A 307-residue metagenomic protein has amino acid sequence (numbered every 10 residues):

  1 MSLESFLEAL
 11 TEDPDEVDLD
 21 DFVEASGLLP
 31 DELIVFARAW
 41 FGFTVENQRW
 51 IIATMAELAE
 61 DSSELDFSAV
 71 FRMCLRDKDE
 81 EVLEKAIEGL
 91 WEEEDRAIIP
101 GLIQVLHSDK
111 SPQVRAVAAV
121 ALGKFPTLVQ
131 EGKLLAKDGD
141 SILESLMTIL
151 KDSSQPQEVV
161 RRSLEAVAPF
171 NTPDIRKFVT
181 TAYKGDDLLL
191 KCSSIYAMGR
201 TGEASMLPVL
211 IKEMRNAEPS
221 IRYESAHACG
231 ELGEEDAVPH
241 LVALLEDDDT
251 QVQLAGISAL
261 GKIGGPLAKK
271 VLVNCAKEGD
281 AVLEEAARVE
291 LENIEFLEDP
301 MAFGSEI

Functional and structural regions predicted by a protein language model:
M1-S5, L28-W40, D61-R76, D95-S108 (+6 more regions): Amphipathic alpha-helical scaffolding segments comprising HEAT/armadillo-like alpha-solenoid repeats
F6-D15, F41, V45-A53, R76 (+1 more regions): HEAT-repeat alpha-solenoid elements in large eukaryotic scaffold proteins
D15-E16, V45-R49, E80-E81, R96 (+10 more regions): Alpha-helix N-cap/helix-start positions at coil->helix boundaries
E16-D20, R49-A53, A69, E84-K85 (+9 more regions): Alpha-solenoid HEAT/ARM repeat scaffold
I51, M55, D95, A121-T127 (+2 more regions): Hydrophobic residues within the alpha-helices of tandem HEAT/HEAT-like
A53, E88, Q104, V120 (+6 more regions): Residue-level signature of alpha-solenoid helical repeat scaffolds
A56, W91, G123-T127, A168 (+4 more regions): Structural signature of alpha-helical solenoid repeat scaffolds
G230, T250-S305: Long, ordered, amphipathic alpha-helical scaffolds
